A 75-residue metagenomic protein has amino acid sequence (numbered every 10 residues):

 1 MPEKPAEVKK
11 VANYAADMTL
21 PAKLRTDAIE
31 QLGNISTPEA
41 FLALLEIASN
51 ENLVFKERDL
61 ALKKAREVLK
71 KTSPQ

Functional and structural regions predicted by a protein language model:
P2-A16, T37-S49, K70-Q75: Amphipathic alpha-helical scaffolding segments comprising HEAT/armadillo-like alpha-solenoid repeats
M18-K23, P38, L53-K56: Alpha-helix N-cap/helix-start positions at coil->helix boundaries
P21, I47-S49, K64-A65: Short, intrinsically disordered/low-complexity patches at protein termini and at juxtamembrane boundaries
R25-A28, R58-A61, A65: Conserved hydrophobic register position within alpha-solenoid helical repeats
L53-A61, S73-Q75: Boundary/linker segments of alpha-helical solenoid repeat arrays
